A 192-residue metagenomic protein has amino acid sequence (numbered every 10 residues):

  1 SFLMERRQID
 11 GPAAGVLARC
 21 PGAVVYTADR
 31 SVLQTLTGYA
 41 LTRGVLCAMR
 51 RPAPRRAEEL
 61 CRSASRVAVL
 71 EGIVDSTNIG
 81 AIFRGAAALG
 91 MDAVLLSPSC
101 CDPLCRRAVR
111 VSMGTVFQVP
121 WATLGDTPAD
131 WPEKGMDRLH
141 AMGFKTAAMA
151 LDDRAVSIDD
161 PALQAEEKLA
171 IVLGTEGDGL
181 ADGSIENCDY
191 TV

Functional and structural regions predicted by a protein language model:
S1-D10, A14-C20, V25-T27, S31 (+2 more regions): RNA substrate-binding interface of SAM-dependent RNA methyltransferases
L36, P120, L124, D130-R138 (+1 more regions): Glycine-biased, small-residue-rich flexible motifs in mid-sequence functional cores and linkers
A40: Short phosphate-coordinating micro-motif centered on Lys-Gly-acidic
A147-V192: Active-site/ligand-binding-proximal alpha/beta "capping" segment
